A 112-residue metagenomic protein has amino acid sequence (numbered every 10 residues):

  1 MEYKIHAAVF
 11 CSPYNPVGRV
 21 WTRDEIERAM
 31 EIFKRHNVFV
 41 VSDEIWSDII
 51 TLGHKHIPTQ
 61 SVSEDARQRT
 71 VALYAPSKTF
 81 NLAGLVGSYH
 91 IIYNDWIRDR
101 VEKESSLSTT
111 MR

Functional and structural regions predicted by a protein language model:
M1-H54: Active-site phosphate-binding strand-loop segment of PLP-dependent enzymes
A8, T59, S88-H90: Well-ordered beta-strand positions enriched in small/hydrophobic/aromatic, beta-favoring residues
I26-E27, H56-Q60, Y74: A generic local structural motif
F33, Q60-S63: A conserved amphipathic alpha-helix that caps or lines the catalytic cleft of carbohydrate- and lipid-modifying enzymes
S47, Q60, R98: Nucleotide phosphate-binding site architecture
L52-K55, G84-V86: Short aromatic-enriched loop/helix-cap "lid" or pocket-rim segments at secondary-structure transitions that line
H54-I57, R67: Substrate-gripping "pore-loop 1 plus following alpha2 helix"
S63-R112: Conserved core segment of the aminotransferase class I/II
